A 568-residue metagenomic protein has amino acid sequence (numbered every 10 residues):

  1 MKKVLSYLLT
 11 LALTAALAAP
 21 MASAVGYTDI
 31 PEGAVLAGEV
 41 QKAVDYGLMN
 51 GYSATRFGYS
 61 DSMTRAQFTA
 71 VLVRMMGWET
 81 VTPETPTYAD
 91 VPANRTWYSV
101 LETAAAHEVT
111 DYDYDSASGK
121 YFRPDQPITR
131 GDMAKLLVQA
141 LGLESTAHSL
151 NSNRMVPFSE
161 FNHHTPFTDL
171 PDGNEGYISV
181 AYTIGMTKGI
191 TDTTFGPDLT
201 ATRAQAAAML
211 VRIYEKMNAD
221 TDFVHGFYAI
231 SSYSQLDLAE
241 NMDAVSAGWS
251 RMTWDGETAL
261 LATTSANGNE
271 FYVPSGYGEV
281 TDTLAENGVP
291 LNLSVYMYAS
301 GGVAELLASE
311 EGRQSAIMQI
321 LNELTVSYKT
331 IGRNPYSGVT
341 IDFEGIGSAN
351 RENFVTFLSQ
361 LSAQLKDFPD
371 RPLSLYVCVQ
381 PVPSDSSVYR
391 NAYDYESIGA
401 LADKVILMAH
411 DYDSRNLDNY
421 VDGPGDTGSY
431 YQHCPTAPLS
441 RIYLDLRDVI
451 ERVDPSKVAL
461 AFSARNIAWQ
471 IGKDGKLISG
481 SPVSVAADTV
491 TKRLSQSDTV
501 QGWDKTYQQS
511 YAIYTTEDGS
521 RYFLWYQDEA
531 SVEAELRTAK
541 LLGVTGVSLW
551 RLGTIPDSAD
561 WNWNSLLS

Functional and structural regions predicted by a protein language model:
A15-A37, D45, N50-E102, A106-G131 (+3 more regions): Feature responds to low-complexity, polar/acidic, surface-exposed segments characteristic of secreted/exported proteins
D220-I320: Glycan-recognition patch characteristic of GH18 chitinases/ENGases and related GlcNAc/peptidoglycan-binding proteins
F227-N241, A308-I331, S387-Y395, Q527-K540: Short, acidic/polar
V245, I341, V405, L460 (+2 more regions): Conserved, mostly hydrophobic/aromatic
W254-S275, N350-V490: Substrate-binding surface in catalytic domains of secreted glycosidases
Q319-N353, L407-N416: Active-site groove signature of glycoside hydrolases
K457, S463-R537, L567: Glycan-binding loop/region signatures in secreted carbohydrate-active enzymes
E535-S568: Acidic/aromatic/glycine-rich contiguous surface patches that form carbohydrate-binding/processing clefts and analogous
